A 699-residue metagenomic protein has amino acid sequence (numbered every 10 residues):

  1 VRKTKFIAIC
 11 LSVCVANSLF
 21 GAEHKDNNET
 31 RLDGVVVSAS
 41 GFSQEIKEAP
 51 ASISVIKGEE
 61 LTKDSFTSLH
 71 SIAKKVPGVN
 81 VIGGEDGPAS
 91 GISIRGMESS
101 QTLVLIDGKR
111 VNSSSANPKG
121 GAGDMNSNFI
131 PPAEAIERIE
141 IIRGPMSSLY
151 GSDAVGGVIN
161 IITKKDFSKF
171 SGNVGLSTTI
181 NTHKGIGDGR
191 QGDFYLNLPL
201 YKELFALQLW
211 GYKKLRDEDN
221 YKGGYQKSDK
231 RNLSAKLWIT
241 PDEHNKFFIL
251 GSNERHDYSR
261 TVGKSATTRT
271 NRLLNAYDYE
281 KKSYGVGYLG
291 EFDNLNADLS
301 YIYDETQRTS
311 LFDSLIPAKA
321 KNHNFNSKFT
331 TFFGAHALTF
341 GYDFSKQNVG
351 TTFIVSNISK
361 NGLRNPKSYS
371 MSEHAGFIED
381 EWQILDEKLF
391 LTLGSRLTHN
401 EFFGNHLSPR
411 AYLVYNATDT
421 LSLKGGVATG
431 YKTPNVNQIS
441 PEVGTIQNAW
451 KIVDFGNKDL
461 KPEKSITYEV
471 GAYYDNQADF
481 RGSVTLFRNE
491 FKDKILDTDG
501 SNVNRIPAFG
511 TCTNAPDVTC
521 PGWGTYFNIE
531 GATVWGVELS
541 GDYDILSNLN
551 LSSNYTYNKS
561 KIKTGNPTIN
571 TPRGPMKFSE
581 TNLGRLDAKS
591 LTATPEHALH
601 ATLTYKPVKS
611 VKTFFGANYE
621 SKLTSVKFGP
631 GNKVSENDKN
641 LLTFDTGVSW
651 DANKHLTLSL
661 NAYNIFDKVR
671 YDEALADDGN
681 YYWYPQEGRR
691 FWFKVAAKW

Functional and structural regions predicted by a protein language model:
I7-C10, N197-Y201, W238-T240, G425 (+1 more regions): Conserved C-terminal beta-signal and adjacent last beta-strands/turns of outer-membrane beta-barrel proteins
L69-I72, S90-S93, V104-D107, N126-F129 (+3 more regions): N-terminal periplasmic accessory domains that precede and gate Gram-negative outer-membrane beta-barrel machines
H70, K74-S113, E137: Extracytoplasmic beta-strand/coil segments of soluble accessory domains associated with Gram-negative outer-membrane
V111-R143: Short acidic/polar hinge/loop motifs at secondary-structure boundaries that mediate gating or recognition
A122, F167-Y279: Periplasmic-side early beta-strands and strand-to-turn transitions of outer-membrane beta-barrels
G175, Q383-L391, R488-E490, T511-F628 (+2 more regions): Gram-negative outer-membrane beta-barrel transporters
T240-H244, L250, A335, R364-K492 (+3 more regions): Structural signature of Gram-negative outer-membrane beta-barrels, strongest in the C-terminal barrel of TonB-dependent
S265-E291, Y369-M371, T429-K492, T498-N502 (+4 more regions): Outer-membrane beta-barrel signature, preferentially recognizing the C-terminal barrel domain of Gram-negative
